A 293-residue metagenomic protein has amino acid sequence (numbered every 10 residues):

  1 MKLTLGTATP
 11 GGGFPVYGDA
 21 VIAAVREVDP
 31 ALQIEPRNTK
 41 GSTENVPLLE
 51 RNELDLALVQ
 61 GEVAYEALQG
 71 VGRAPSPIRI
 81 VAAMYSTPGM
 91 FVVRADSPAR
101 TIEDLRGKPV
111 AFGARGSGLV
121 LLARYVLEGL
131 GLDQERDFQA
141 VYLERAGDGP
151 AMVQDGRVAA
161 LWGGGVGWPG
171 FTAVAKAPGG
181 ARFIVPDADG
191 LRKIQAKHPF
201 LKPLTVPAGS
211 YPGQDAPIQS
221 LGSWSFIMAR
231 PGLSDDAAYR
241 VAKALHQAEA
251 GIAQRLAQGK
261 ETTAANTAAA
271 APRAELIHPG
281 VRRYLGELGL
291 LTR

Functional and structural regions predicted by a protein language model:
M1-L3, G13-A20, E44-A64: Conserved N-terminal glycine/acidic-rich loop preference
K2-V28, L32-Q33, S86-D155, T267 (+2 more regions): Bilobed "Venus flytrap"/periplasmic-binding protein-like clamshell domains and structurally analogous long
I22-P30, E50-L54, Q69, E128-L132 (+6 more regions): Sec-exported extracytoplasmic/periplasmic mature domains
D29-A31, G41-E44, R51, P75-S76 (+4 more regions): Extracytoplasmic
E35, L56-V59, M90-V92, A111-F112 (+1 more regions): Structural recognition of the beta-strand scaffold that forms the well-ordered cores of secreted hydrolase catalytic
G61-V63, V71-G72, S97, Q134-L233: Pocket-lining segment of extracytoplasmic ligand-binding domains
A67, S76-Y85: Short beta-strand-centered segments that line the small-molecule binding cleft or hinge of alpha/beta clamshell
R145-D148, Q154-G156, G165-F183, K193-F200 (+2 more regions): An extracytoplasmic/periplasmic, membrane-proximal ligand-sensing/linker region
